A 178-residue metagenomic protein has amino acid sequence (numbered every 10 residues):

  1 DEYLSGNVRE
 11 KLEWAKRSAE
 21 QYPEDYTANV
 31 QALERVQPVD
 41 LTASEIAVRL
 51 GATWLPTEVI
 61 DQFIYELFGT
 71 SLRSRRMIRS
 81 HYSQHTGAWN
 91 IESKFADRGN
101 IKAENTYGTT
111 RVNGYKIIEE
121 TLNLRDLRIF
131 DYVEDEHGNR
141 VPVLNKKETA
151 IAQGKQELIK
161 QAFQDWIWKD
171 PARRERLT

Functional and structural regions predicted by a protein language model:
D1-L177: Charged, low-complexity intrinsically disordered regions
